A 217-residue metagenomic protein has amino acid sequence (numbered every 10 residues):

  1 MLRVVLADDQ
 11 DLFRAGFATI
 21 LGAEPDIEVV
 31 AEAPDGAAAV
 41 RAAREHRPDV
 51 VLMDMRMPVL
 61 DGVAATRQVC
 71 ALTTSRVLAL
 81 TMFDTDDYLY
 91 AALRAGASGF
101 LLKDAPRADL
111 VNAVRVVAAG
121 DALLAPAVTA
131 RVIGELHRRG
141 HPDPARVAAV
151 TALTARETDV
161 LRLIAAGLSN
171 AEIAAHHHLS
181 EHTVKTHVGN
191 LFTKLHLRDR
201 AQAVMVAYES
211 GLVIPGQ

Functional and structural regions predicted by a protein language model:
D8, D54, T81: Active-site residues of response regulator receiver
F13, M53, P58: The feature encodes the CheY-like receiver
D26-P34, A42, L197: Short hydrophobic/Thr-rich beta-strand motif most characteristic of the beta2 strand and flanking loop of CheY-like
D35-A38, V59-A64: Acidic catalytic/metal-coordinating carboxylates
R41, V63-T74: Short amphipathic alpha-helix used as the core "switch/output" element in two-component signaling
H46-L52: Active-site beta3 strand of CheY-like receiver
L89-R94, G99, D104-A155, D159 (+1 more regions): Short, flexible helix-to-coil linker/hinge segments that flank and couple to helix-turn-helix
G167-Q202: Recognition helix of helix-turn-helix DNA-binding domains
